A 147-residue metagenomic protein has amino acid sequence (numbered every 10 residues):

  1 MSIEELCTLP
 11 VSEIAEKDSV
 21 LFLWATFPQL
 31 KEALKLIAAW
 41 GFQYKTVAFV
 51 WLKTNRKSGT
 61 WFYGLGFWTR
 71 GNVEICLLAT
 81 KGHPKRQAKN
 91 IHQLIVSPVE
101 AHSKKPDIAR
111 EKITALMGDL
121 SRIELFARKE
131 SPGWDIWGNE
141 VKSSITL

Functional and structural regions predicted by a protein language model:
M1-L147: Class I S-adenosyl-L-methionine-dependent methyltransferase catalytic core
